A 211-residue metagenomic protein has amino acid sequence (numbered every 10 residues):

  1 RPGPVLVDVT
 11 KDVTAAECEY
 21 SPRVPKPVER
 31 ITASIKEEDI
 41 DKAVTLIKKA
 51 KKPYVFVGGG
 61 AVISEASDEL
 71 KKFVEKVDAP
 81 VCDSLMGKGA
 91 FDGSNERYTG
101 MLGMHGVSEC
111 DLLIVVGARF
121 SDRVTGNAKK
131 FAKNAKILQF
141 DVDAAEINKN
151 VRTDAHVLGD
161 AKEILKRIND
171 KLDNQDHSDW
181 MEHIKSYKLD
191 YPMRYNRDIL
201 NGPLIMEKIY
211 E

Functional and structural regions predicted by a protein language model:
R1-R23, A43-L46, G106-L138, K171 (+1 more regions): Structural signature of the thiamine diphosphate
V9-T14, G59-A61, A144: Glycine-rich beta-alpha junction loops
E17-V28, H183-M193: Gly-rich Lys/Arg/Thr-decorated short loops/hinges at beta-loop-alpha junctions or inter-strand turns that position
P22-V24, S67-D78, A128-K133, A155-H156: Short, solvent-exposed amphipathic alpha-helical segments in soluble enzyme and RNA/protein-processing domains
E29-K42, I199-N201: A general structural motif
I35, K48-L113, E211: Anionic-ligand anchoring segments at beta-strand to alpha-helix junctions in alpha/beta enzyme folds, i.e., glycine
D83-H183: Glycine-rich, acidic loop regions that bind phosphate or pyrophosphate groups
H183-E211: Active-site diphosphate/adenylate-binding microenvironment
